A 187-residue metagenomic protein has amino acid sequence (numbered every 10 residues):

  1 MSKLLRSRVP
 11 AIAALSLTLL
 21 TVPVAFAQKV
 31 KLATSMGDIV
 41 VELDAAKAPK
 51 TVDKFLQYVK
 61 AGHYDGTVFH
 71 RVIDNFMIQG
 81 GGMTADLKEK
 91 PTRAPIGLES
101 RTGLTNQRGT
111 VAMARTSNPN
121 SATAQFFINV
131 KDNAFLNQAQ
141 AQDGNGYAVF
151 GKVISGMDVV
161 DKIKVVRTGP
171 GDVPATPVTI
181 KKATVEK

Functional and structural regions predicted by a protein language model:
S2-K187: Cyclophilin-like peptidyl-prolyl cis-trans isomerases
